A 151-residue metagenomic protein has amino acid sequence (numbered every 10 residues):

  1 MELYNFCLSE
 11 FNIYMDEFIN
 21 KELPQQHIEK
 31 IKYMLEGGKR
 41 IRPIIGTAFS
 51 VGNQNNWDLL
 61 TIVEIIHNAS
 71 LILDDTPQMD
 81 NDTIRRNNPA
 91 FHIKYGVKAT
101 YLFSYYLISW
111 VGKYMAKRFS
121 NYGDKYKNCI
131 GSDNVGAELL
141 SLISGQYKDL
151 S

Functional and structural regions predicted by a protein language model:
M1-F18: N-terminal amphipathic/basic leader segments beginning at the initiator methionine
D16-S151: Mg2+-dependent prenyl diphosphate-binding active-site environment of isoprenoid biosynthetic enzymes
